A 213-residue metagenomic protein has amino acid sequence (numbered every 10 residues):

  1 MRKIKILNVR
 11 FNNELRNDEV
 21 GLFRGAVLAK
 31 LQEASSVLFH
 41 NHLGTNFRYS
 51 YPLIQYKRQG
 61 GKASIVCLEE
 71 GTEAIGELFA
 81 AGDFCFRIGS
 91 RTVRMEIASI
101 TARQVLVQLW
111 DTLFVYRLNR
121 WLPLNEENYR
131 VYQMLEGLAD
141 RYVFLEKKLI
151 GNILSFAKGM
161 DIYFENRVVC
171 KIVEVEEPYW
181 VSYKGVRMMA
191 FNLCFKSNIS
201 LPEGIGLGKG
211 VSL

Functional and structural regions predicted by a protein language model:
M1-L213: RNA-interacting cores
